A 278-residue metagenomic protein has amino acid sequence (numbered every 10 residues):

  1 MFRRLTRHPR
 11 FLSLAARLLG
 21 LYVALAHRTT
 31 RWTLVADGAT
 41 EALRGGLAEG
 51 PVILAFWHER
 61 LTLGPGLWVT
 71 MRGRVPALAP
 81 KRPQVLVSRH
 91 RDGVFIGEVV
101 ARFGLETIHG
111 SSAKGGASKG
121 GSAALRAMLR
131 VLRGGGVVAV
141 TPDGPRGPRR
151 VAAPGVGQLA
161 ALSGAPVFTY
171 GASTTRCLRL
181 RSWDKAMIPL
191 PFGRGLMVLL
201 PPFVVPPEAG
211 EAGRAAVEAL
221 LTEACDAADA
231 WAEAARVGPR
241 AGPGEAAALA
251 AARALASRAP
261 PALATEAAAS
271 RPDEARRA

Functional and structural regions predicted by a protein language model:
F2-L21, H27, K81, A101-E106 (+1 more regions): Non-catalytic C-terminal accessory region of glycerolipid acyltransferases and related lyso-lipid remodeling enzymes
T6-R10, A48, V52, Q84: A short N-terminal beta->alpha junction/helix N-cap motif
A24-P51, L63, V69-G73: A short, well-structured juxtamembrane/interface segment
E41-G46, F95-I96, K119-S122: Short, solvent-exposed polar/charged micro-motifs at secondary-structure junctions
R44-E49, A77-P80, L132-R133: Flexible, charged surface loops at secondary-structure boundaries
P51-A117: Catalytic core of membrane glycerolipid acyltransferases/transacylases, capturing the structured, soluble-facing
